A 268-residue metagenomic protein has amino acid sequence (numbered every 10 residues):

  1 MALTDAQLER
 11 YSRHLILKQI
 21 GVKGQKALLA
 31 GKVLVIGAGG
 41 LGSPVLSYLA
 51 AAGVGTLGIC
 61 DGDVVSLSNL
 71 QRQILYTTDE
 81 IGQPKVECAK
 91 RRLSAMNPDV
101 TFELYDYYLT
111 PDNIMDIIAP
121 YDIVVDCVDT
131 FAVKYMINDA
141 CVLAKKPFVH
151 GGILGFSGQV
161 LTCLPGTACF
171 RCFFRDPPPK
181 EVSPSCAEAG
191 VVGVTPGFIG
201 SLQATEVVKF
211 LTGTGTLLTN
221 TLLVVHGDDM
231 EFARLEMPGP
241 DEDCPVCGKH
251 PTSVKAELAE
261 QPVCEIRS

Functional and structural regions predicted by a protein language model:
M1-S268: Adenine nucleotide-associated cytosolic modules
